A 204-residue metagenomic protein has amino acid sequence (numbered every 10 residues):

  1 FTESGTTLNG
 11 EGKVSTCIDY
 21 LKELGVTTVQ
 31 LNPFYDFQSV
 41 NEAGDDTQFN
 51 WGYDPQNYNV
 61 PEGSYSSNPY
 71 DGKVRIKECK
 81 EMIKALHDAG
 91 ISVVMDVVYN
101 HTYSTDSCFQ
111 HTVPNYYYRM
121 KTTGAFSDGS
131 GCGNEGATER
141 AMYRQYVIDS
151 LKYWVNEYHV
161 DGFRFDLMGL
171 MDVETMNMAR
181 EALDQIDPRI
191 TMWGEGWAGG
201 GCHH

Functional and structural regions predicted by a protein language model:
F1-N9, V40-D88, Y103-Q145, D149-E157: Aromatic- and acidic-residue-enriched carbohydrate-binding clefts of CAZyme catalytic domains
G12-T16, V26-Q30, V74-E81, V93 (+3 more regions): Generic recognition of stable, solvent-exposed alpha-helical segments in well-folded globular domains
V14-Q38, A43: Catalytic domains of carbohydrate-active enzymes, especially glycoside hydrolases
I18-E23, I83, L151-V155, R180: Non-transmembrane alpha-helical segments in soluble domains of secreted/periplasmic/extracellular proteins
L21, L31, Y58, L86 (+4 more regions): Conserved, mostly hydrophobic/aromatic
K22-V29, D88-V94, H159-G162, D187-T191: Loop/turn elements at helix/coil->beta-strand transitions in domains of secreted/extracellular proteins
L31-N41, V97-D106, L167-D172, E195-G199: Short, solvent-exposed turn/loop segments enriched in Gly/Ser/Thr/Pro and often Arg
D46, G52-D54, N59, A89 (+2 more regions): Active-site-proximal helices and loops of the catalytic beta/alpha 8
